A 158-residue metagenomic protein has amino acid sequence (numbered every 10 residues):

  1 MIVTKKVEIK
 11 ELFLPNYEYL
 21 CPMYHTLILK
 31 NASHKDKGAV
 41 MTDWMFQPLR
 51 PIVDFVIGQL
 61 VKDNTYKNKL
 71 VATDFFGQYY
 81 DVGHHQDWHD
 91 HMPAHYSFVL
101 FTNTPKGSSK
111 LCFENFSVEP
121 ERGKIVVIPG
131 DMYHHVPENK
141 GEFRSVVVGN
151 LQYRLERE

Functional and structural regions predicted by a protein language model:
M1-N68, H85: Non-heme Fe(II)/2-oxoglutarate
K69-E158: Catalytic core of non-heme Fe(II) oxygenases with the double-stranded beta-helix
